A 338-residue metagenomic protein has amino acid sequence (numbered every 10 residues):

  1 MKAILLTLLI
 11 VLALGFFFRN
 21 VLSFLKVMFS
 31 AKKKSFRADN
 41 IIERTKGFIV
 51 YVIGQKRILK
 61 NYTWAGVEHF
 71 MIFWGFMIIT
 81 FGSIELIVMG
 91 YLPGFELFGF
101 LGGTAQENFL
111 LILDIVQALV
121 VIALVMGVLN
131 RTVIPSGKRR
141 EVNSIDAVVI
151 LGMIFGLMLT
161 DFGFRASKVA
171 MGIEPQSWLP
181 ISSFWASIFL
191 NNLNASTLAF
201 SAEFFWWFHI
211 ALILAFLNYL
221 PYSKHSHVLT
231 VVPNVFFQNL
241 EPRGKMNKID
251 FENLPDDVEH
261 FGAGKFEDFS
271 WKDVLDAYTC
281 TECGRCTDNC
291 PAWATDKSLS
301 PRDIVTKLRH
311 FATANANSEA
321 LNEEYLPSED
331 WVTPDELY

Functional and structural regions predicted by a protein language model:
M1-A263, T306-F311: Membrane-embedded alpha-helical bundles of multi-pass integral membrane proteins
F200-F205, F216-N218, F269, L275-Y278 (+1 more regions): Generic recognition of flexible, low-complexity loop/linker segments
N247-A277, R285-T287, W293-Y338: Ferredoxin-type iron-sulfur electron-transfer modules in oxidoreductases and energy-metabolism complexes
T281: Segments forming glycine/polar-rich beta-alpha architectures that bind adenosine-containing cofactors
